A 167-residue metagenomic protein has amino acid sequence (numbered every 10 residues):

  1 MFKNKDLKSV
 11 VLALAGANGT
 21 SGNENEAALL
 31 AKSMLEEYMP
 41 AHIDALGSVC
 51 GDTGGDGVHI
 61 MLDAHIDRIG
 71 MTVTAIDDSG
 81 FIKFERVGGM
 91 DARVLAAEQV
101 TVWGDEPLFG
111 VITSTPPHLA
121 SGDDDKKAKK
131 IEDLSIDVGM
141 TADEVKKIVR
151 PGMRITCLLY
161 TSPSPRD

Functional and structural regions predicted by a protein language model:
M1-S162, R166: N-terminal hydrophobic/helix-forming segments and targeting peptides
